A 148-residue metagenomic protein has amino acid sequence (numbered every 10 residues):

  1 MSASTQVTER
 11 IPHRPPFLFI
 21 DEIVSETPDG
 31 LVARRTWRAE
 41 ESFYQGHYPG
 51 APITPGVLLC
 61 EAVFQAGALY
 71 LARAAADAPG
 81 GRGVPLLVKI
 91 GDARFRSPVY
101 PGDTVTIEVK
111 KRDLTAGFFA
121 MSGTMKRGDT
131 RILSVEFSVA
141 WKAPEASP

Functional and structural regions predicted by a protein language model:
M1, A66-T106, I132-S134, V139: Hydrophobic beta-strand-centered segment that forms part of the acyl-chain substrate-binding groove
M1-A3, T8, P52, S147-P148: RNA-interacting cores
S2-R14, G80-R82: Short aromatic-glycine motifs in intrinsically disordered, low-complexity regions
T8, G50, F95-S97: Beta-strand-rich interaction surfaces with strong enrichment in secreted/lumenal proteins
P15-T54, L59: Catalytic strand-loop segment that frames the active site of acyl-thioester-processing enzymes
E22-S25, D92, S97, K111-D113: A residue-level detector for short acidic-glycine micro-motifs
P28-V32, V99-D103, E108-P148: HotDog/MaoC-like acyl-thioester-processing domains
L58-A66: Short amphipathic alpha-helical face segments that pack within enzyme cores and frequently flank/anchor catalytic
